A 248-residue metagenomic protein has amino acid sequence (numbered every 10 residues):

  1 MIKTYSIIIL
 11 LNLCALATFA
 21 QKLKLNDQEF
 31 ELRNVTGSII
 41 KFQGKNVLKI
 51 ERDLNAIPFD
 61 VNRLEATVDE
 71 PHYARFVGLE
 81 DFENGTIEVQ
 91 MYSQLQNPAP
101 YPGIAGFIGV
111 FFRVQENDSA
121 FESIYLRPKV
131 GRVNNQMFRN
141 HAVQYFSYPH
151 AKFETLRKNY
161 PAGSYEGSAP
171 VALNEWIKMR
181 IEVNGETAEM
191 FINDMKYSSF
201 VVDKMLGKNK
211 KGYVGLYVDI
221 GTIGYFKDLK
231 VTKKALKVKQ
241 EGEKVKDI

Functional and structural regions predicted by a protein language model:
M1-K22: Bacterial Sec-dependent N-terminal signal peptides
Q21-P100, E241-I248: Low-complexity, Ser/Thr/Pro/Gly-rich disordered linker/stalk regions
V68, H72-K152: Secretory/extracellular carbohydrate-interaction modules and structurally similar beta-sandwich "look-alikes"
Y73-E80, Y165-V171, G215-L216: Beta-strand-rich interaction surfaces with strong enrichment in secreted/lumenal proteins
V89, K227-V231: Extracellular beta-strand elements of beta-rich domains used for carbohydrate recognition/degradation or cell-matrix
A151-K178: Short, aromatic/His-centered strand-loop micro-motif at the edge of beta-sheets
V171-V201: Carbohydrate-binding surfaces in secreted/extracellular proteins
F200-K227: Flexible glycan-contacting loops in extracellular carbohydrate-active proteins
